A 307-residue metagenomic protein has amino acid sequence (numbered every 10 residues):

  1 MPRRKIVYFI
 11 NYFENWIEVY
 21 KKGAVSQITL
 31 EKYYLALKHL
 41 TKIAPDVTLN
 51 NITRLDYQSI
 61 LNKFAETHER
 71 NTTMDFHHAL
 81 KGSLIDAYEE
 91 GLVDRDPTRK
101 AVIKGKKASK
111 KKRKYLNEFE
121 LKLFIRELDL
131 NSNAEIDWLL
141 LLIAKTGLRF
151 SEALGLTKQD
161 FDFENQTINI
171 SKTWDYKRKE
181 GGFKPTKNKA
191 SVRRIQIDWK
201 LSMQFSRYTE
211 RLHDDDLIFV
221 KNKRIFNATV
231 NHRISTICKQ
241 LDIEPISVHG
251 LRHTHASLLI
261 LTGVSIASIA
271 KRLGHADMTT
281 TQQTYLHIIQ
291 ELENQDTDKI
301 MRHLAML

Functional and structural regions predicted by a protein language model:
R3, V7, N50, V93-R95 (+3 more regions): DNA breakage-rejoining catalytic core of tyrosine-based enzymes
K5-F13, I17-L92, N131-S132, R224-A228 (+1 more regions): N-terminal core-binding DNA-recognition domain of tyrosine site-specific recombinases/integrases
M74, E89, V93-L154, E164: Basic, Lys/Arg- and aromatic-enriched nucleic-acid-binding interface segment
Y88-P97, F163-Q166, K172, R207-D215: Proline-centered turn/helix-capping motifs that create local helix->coil transitions or kinks
E89, L141, K145-L148, E152 (+4 more regions): C-terminal catalytic core of tyrosine-transesterase DNA break-rejoin enzymes
F124-E127, K179-K184, Q283, H287-L307: DNA/chromatin major-groove-contacting recognition/catalytic segments
G155-R207: Conserved tyrosine-mediated DNA breakage-rejoining catalytic core shared by Y-recombinases
D198-I243: Active-site/catalytic core of tyrosine-dependent DNA strand-transfer enzymes
